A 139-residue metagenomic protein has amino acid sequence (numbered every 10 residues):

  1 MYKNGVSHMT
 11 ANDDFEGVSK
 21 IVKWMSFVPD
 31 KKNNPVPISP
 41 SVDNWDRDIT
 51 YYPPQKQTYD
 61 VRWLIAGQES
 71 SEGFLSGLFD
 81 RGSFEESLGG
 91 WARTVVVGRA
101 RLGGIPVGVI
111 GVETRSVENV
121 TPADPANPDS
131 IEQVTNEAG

Functional and structural regions predicted by a protein language model:
Y2-G139: Ligand-binding clefts of soluble mixed alpha/beta catalytic domains
